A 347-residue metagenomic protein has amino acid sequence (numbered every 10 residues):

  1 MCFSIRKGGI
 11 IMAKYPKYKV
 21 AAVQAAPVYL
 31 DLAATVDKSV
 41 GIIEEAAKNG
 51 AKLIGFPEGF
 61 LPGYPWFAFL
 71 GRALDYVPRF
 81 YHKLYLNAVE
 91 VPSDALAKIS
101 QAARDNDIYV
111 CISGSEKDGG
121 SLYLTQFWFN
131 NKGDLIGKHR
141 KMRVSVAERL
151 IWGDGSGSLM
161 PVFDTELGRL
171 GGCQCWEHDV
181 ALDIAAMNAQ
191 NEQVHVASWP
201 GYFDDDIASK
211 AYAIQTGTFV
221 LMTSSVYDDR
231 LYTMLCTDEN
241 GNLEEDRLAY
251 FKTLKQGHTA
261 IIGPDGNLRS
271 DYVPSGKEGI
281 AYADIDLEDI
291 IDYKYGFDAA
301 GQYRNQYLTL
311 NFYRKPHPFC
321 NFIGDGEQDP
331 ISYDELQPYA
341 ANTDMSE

Functional and structural regions predicted by a protein language model:
M1-I11: Short, Lys/Arg-enriched N-terminal segments with co-localized hydrophobic residues within the first ~10-30 amino acids
I11-L53: N-terminal active-site segment of His-dependent metallophosphoesterases
A13, S225-E347: C-terminal beta-strand edge segments of enzyme domains
L32, E44-K132, G201-T218: Cys-nucleophile CN-hydrolase/nitrilase-fold catalytic domain and related Cys-dependent amidase chemistry that acts on
P62, W66-F69, F127, H139-S145 (+1 more regions): Short beta->alpha transition motifs characteristic of CBS
V91, L96-I108, E116-Q193, W199-A211: Active-site catalytic loop in hydrolytic enzyme cores
I112-G114, T125-W128, P161, M222 (+2 more regions): Short beta-strand scaffold segments in enzyme catalytic cores
I214-L221, S225-D228: Acidic, glycine-rich loop-and-strand cores that form catalytic or ligand-binding grooves in diverse globular domains
